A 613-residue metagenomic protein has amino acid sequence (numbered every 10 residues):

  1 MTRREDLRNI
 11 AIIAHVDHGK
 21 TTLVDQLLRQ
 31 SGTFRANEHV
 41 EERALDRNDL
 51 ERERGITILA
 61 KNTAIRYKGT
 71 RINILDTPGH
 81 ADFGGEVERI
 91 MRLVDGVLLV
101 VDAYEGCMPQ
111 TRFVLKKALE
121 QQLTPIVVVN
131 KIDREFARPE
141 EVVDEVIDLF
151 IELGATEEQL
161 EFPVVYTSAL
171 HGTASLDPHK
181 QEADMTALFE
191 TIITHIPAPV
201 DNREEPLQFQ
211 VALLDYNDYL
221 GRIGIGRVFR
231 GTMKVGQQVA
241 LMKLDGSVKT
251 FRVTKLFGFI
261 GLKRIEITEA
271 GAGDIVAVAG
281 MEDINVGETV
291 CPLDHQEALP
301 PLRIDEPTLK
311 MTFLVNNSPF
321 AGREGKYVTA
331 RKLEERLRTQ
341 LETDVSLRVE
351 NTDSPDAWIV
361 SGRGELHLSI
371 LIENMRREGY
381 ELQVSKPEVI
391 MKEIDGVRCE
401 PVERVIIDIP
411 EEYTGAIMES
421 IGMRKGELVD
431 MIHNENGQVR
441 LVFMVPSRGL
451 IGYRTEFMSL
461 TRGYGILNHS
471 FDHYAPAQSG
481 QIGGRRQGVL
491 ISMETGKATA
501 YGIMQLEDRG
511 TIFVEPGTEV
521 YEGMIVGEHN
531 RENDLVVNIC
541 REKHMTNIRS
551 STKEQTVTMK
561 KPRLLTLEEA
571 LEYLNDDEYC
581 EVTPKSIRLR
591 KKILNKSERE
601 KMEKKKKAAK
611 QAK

Functional and structural regions predicted by a protein language model:
M1-V101, E105, E145, L214-N217: P-loop NTPase switch module centered on the Walker A-proximal segment
A11, V128-F136, H171, D177-Q181 (+4 more regions): Conserved short loop/turn motifs at secondary-structure junctions
D17, L23, G55, I74-D76 (+18 more regions): Residue-level signature of catalytic and energy-coupling elements of molecular machines, predominantly ATP/GTP-dependent
V87-V101, G106-F150: Conserved P-loop NTPase nucleotide-binding/switch module
T124, R134-T194: Canonical P-loop GTPase G-domain recognition
E161-P163, E190-T194, G224-K613: Accessory interaction regions appended to the cores of large information-processing enzymes
F209, Y216-G221: A contiguous, basic/glycine-rich beta-loop/short-helix subdomain that forms a polymer-engagement track
